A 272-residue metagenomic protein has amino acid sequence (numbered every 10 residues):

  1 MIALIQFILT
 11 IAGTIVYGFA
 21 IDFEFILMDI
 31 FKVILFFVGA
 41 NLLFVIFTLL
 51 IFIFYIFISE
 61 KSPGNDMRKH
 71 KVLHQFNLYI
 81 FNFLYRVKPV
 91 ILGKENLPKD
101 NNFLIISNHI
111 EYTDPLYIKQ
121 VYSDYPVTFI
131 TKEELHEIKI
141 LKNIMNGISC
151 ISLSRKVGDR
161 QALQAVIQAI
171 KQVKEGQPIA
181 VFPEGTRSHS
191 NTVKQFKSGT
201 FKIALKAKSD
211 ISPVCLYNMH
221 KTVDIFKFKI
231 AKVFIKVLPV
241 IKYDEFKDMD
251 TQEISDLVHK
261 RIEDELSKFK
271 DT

Functional and structural regions predicted by a protein language model:
I2-N102: Membrane-anchoring hydrophobic helices of lipid-metabolizing enzymes
Q6-F7, L163-T272: Non-catalytic C-terminal accessory region of glycerolipid acyltransferases and related lyso-lipid remodeling enzymes
I56-Q75, F83, P98-V157: Catalytic core of membrane glycerolipid acyltransferases/transacylases, capturing the structured, soluble-facing
V72-L73, I110, Q161, D250 (+1 more regions): Soluble or luminal CAZymes and related metallo-dependent hydrolases
I91, D100, I138, L163-V166: Structural motif corresponding to alpha-helix initiation and N-cap regions
I91-L92, I151-S154, Y243: Short acidic-hydrophobic, aromatic-tinged amphipathic segments that line or gate anion-handling sites
E95, G158, Y217: Residue-level "edge-of-site" marker
